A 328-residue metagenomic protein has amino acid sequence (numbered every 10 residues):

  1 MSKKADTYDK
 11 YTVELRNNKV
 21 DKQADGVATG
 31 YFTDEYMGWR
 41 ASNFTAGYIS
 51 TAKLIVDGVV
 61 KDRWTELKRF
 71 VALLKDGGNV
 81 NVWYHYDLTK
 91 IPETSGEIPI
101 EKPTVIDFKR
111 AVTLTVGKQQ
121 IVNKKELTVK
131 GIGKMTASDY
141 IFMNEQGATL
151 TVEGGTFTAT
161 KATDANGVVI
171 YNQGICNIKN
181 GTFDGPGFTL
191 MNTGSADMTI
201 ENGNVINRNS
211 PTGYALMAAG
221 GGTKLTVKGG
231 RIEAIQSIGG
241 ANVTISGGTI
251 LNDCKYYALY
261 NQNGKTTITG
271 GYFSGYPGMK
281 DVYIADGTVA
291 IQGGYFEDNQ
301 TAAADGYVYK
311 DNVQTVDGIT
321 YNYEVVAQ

Functional and structural regions predicted by a protein language model:
S2-N81, G270-G278, D286-Q328: Extracellular/surface-exposed low-complexity segments
D9-V13, N18, S42, G78 (+29 more regions): The right-handed parallel beta-helix/beta-solenoid scaffold, focusing on the short coil/turn and N-cap positions
K22, V27, T136-A137, A159 (+7 more regions): Residues in short coils/turns that link rungs of repeat/solenoid architectures in beta-rich domains
T29, F142, A165, A258 (+2 more regions): Short linear loop/turn motifs
I49-T51, F108, I132: Short, hydrophobic/proline-enriched secondary-structure or compact coil segments at domain edges
K53-Q119, K125, V326-Q328: N-terminal segments that cap or nucleate solenoid repeat domains
